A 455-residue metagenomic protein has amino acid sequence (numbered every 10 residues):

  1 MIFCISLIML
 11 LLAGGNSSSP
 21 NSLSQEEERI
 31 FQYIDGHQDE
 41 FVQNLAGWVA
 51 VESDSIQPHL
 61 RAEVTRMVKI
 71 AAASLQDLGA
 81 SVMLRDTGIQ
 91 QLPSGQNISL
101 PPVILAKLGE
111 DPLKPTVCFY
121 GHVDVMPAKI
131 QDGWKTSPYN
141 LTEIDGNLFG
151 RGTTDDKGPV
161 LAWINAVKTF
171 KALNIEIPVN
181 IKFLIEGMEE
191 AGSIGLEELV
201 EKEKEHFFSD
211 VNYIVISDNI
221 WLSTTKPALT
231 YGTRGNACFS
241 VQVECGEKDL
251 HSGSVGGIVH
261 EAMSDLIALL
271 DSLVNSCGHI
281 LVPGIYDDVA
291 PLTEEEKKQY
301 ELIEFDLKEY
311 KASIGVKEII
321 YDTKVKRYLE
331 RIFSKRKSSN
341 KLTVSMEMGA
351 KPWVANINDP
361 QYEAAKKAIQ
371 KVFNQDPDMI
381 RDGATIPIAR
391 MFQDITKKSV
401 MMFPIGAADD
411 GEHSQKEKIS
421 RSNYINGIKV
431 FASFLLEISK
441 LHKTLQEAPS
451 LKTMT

Functional and structural regions predicted by a protein language model:
M1-A13, S17-S18: Cleavable N-terminal signal peptides of Sec/SRP-targeted secreted and luminal proteins
G14, S18-R29, W221-L222, C238-S240 (+2 more regions): Metal-dependent amide/peptide-bond hydrolase catalytic core, centered on the "pita-bread" metallohydrolase fold
S18-R151, L173-I177: Acidic/His- and Gly-rich active-site-bordering loop/insert found across diverse amide/peptide-bond hydrolases
S94-N97, L222, L229-R234, R327 (+1 more regions): Short Gly/Pro-enriched turn/cap motifs at secondary-structure boundaries
Y120-H122, I185, V215-D218, Q242-E244 (+1 more regions): Short beta-strand segments
G133, I175-E176, T230-N236, Q393-T396: Short glycine/proline-enriched loop/turn "hinge" motifs that connect secondary-structure elements and lie
L148, G152-G232, K443: Acidic/histidine-rich catalytic neighborhood of metal-dependent amide-processing enzymes
